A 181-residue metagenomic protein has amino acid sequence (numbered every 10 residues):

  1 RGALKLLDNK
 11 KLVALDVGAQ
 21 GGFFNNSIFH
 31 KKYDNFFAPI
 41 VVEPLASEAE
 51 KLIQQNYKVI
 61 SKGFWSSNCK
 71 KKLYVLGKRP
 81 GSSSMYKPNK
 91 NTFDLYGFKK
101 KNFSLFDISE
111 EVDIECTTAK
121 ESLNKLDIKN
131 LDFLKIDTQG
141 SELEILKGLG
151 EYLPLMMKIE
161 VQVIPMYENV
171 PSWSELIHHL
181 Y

Functional and structural regions predicted by a protein language model:
R1-Y181: Phosphate/nucleotide-binding beta-alpha loop and adjacent structural elements of enzyme active sites
